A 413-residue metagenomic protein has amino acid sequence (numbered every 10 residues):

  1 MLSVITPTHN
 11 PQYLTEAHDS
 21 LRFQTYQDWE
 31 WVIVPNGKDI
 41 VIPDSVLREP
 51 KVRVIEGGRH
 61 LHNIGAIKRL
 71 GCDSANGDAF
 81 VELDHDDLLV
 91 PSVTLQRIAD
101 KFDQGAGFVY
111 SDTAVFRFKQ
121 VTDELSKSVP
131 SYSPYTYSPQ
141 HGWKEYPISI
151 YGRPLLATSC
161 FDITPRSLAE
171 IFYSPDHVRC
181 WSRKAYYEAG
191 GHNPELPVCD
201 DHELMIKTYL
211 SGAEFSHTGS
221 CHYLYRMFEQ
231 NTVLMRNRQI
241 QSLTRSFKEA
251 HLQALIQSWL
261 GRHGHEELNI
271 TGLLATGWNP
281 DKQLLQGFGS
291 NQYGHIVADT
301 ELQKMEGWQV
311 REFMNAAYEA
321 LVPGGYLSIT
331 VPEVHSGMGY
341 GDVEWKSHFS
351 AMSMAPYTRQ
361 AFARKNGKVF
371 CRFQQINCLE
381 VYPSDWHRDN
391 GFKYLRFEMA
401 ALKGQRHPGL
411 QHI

Functional and structural regions predicted by a protein language model:
M1-S20: N-proximal low-complexity "stem/linker" segments adjacent to membrane-targeting elements
D19-D28: Short, acidic, metal-binding catalytic loop of nucleotide-sugar glycosyltransferases
G58-A75: Glycine-rich, basic loop-to-helix element that forms the pyrophosphate-binding segment of sugar-nucleotide handling
F80: Short aromatic/hydrophobic "clamp" motif used to bind/position activated sugar donors
L95-I148: Conserved donor NDP-sugar-binding/catalytic core segment of glycosyltransferases
D112, F215-H222: Catalytic beta-strand/loop signature of glycosyltransferases that borders the donor
P139-W181: A recurrent flexible, glycine/aromatic-enriched loop bordering the glycosyltransferase active site that acts as
V198-L204: Acidic donor-binding loop at a coil-to-helix junction in glycosyltransferase catalytic cores that engages
